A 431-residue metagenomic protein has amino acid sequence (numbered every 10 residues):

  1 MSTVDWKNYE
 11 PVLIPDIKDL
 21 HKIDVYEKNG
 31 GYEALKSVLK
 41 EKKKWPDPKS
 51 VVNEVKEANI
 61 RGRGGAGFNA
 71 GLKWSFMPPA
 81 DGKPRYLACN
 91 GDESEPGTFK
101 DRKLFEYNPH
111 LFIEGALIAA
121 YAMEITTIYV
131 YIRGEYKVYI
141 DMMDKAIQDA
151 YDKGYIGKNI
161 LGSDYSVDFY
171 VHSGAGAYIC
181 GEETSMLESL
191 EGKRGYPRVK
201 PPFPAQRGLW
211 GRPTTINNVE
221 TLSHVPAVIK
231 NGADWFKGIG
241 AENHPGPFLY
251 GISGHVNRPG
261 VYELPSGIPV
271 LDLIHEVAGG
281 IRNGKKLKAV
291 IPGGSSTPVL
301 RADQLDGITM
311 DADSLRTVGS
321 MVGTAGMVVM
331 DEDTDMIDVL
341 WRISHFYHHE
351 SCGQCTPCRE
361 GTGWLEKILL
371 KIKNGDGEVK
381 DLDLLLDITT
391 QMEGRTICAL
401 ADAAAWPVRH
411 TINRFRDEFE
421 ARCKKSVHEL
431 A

Functional and structural regions predicted by a protein language model:
M1-V52: Cofactor-/ligand-binding subdomain signature composed of acidic, glycine-rich, tryptophan-containing flexible loops
D5, I140-S266, A278: Hydrophobic alpha-helical positions that pack around
Y26-E33, C89-D101, P204-W210, G251-V256: Gly-rich Lys/Arg/Thr-decorated short loops/hinges at beta-loop-alpha junctions or inter-strand turns that position
E33-V55, K83-R85, G91, K100-F105 (+4 more regions): Ferredoxin-type iron-sulfur electron-transfer modules in oxidoreductases and energy-metabolism complexes
K56-M77, G174-E188, G192-K193, H348-E360 (+1 more regions): Conserved phosphate/anionic-ligand binding catalytic regions in large, soluble enzymes, centered on
A66, G71-W74, T98-D101, I140-K145 (+9 more regions): Short acidic, glycine/serine/threonine-rich loops at helix termini
N108-A122: Histidine-anchored nucleotide/phosphate-binding helix
G115-A119, S266-R282: Short amphipathic, charge-patterned alpha-helical segments
